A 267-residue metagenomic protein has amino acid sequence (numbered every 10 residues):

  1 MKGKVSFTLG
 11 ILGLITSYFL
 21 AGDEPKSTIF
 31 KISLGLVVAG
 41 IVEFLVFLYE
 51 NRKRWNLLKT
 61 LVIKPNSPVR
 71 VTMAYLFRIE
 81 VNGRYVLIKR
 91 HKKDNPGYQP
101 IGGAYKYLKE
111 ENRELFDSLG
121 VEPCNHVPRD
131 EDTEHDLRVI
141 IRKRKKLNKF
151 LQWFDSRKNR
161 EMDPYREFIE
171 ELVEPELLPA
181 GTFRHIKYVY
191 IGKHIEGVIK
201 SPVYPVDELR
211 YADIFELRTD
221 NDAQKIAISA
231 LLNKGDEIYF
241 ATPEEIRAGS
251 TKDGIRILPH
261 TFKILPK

Functional and structural regions predicted by a protein language model:
M1-K267: N-terminal leader/linker segments that precede catalytic domains of diphosphate-processing enzymes
